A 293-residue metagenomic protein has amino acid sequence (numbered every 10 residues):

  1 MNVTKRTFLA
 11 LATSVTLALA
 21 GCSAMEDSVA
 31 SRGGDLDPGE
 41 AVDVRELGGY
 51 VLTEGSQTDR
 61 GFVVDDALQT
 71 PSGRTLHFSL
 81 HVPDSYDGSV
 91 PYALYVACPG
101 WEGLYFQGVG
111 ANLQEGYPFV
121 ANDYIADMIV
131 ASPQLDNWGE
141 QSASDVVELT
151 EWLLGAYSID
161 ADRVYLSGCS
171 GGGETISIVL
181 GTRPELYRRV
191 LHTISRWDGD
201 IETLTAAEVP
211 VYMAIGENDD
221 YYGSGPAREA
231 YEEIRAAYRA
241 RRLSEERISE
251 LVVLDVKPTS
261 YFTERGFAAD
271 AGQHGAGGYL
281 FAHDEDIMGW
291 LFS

Functional and structural regions predicted by a protein language model:
F8-L9: N-terminal export leaders
C22-Y92, E174, I178-T182, R242-V252: A domain-start/cap signature at the N-terminus of enzymes
S85-V90, W138-S170: Gly/Ser-rich "nucleophile elbow"/oxyanion-hole loop immediately N-terminal to the catalytic nucleophile in hydrolases
L94, C98-V147: Active-site machinery of serine-nucleophile hydrolases
G110, G223-A236: Short alpha-helix in the alpha/beta-hydrolase fold that links the catalytic acid
D162-T205: Primarily recognizes the serine-hydrolase "nucleophile elbow" in alpha/beta-hydrolase and SGNH/GDSL folds
T205-V211: Short, proline-enriched alpha-helix->beta-strand connector loops that line the catalytic pocket of alpha/beta-hydrolase
A214, D220, R239-S293: C-terminal catalytic histidine-bearing segment of alpha/beta-hydrolase fold enzymes
